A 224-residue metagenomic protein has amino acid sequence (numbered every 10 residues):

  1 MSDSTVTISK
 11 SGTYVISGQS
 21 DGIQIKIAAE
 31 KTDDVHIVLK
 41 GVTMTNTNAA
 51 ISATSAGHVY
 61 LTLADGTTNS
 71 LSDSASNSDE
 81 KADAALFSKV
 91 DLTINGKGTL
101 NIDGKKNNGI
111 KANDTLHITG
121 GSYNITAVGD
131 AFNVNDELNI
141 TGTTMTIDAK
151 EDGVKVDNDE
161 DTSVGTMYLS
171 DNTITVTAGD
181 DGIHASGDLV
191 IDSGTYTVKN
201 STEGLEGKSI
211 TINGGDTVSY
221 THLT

Functional and structural regions predicted by a protein language model:
M1-Y14, S70, V218: Intrinsically disordered, low-complexity terminal regions
D3-I8, I23-K31, T47-A53, N107 (+8 more regions): Short, T/G/N/S-enriched strand-turn elements that build extracellular solenoid repeat scaffolds
T13, Q24, D34-H36, G41 (+18 more regions): Detector for repetitive beta-architecture
Y14-A75, L86: Extracellular beta-helix/beta-solenoid repeat scaffolds
T68-D73, S78-L86, I102-K105, T126-V128 (+4 more regions): Beta-strand/loop edge motif enriched in small/polar residues
N69, I140, G182, I191: Surface-exposed, flexible loop/turn segments at secondary-structure boundaries
T221-T224: Conserved small/polar residues in nucleotide/adenosyl-binding loops
